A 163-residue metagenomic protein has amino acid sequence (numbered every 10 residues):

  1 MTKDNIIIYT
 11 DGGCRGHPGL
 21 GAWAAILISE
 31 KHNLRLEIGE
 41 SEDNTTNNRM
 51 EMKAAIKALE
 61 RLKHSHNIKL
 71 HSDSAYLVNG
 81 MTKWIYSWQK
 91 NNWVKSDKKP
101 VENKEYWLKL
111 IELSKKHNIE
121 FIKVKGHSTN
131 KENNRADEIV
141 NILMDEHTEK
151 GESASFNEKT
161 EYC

Functional and structural regions predicted by a protein language model:
M1-G13: Entry/capping segment at the start of metal-dependent catalytic domains with acidic active-site entry clusters
I7, E37, F121-K123: Conserved beta-strand scaffold positions in the cores of enzyme catalytic domains, especially in NTP/NDP-utilizing
G13-L20, I56-R135, I139, L143-E146 (+1 more regions): RNase H catalytic domain
W23-L27: Short beta-strand scaffold segments in enzyme catalytic cores
K31-M50: A short, polar/acidic, helix/strand-boundary loop motif
R49, K53-K57: Short amphipathic alpha-helical face segments that pack within enzyme cores and frequently flank/anchor catalytic
